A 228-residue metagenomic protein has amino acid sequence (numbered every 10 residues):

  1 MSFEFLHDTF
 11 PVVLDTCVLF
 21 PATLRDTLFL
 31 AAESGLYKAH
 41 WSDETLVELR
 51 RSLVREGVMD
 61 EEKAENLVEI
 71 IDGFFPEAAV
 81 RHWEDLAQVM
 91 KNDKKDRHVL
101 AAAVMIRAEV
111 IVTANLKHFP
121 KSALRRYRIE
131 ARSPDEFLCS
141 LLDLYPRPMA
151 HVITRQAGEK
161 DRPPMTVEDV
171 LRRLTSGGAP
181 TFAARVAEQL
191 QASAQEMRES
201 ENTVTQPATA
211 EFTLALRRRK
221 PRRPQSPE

Functional and structural regions predicted by a protein language model:
M1-L6: A short acidic-Thr-Gly-centered motif at the start of a beta-strand
P11-L14, A22-E56: PIN/NYN-family metal-dependent endoribonuclease catalytic core
L24, K95-D96: Amphipathic coiled-coil/heptad-repeat helices and related helical stalk/stem segments that mediate oligomerization
H40-W83, A150, Q156-T181: PIN-domain endoribonuclease scaffold, especially VapC-family toxins
L86-N92: Short, flexible loop segments at the rims of nucleotide/cofactor-binding pockets, characterized by
R97-E130: Acidic, metal-binding active-site segment of PIN/NYN-like and related structure-specific nucleases
K117-P207: Acidic, PIN/NYN-like endoribonuclease modules and their adjacent C-terminal/linker elements
F212-E228: Non-Sec secretion/translocation targeting segments of pathogen effectors
